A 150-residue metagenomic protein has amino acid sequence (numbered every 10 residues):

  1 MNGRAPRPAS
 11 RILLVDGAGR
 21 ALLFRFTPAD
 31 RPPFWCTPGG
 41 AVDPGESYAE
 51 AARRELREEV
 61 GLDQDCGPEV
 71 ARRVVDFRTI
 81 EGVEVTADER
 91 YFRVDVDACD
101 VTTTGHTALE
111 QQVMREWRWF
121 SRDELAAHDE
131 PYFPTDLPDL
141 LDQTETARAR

Functional and structural regions predicted by a protein language model:
M1-A21, A41-P44, D65: Conserved N-terminal beta-strand and adjoining loop/helix that marks the start of the Nudix/MutT-like hydrolase domain
A5-R7, D16, D30, E84-A87 (+1 more regions): A generic fold-level signal
L14-G17, F26, V94-V96: Active-site beta-strand termini and strand-to-loop segments that position acidic
R20-E58: Conserved Nudix-box catalytic region and its N-terminal flanking loop in Nudix hydrolases and closely related
V42-D65, R73-E130: Unchanged
D129-R150: Charged phosphate-binding loop/patch that engages nucleotide di/tri-phosphates or the phosphate backbone of nucleic
